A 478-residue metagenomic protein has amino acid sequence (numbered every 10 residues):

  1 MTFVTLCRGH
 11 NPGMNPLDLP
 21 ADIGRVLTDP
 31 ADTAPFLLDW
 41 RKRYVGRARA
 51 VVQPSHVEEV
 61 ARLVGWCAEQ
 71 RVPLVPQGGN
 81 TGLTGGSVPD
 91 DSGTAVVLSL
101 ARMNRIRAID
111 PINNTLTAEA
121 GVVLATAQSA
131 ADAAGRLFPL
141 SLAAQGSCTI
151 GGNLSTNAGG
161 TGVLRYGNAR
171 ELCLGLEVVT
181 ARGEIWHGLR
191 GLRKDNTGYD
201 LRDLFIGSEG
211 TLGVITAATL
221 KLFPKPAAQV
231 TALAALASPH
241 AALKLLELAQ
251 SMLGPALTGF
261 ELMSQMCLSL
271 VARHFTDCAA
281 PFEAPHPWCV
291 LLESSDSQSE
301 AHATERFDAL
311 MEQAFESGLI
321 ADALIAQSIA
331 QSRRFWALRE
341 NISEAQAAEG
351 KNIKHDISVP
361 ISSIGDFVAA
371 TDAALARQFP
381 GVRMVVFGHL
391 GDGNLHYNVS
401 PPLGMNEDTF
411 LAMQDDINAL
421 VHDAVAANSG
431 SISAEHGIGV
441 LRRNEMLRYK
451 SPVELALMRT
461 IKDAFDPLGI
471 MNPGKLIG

Functional and structural regions predicted by a protein language model:
F3-G65, G82-N114, A143, C267-A279 (+2 more regions): N-terminal flexible segment immediately upstream of the FAD-binding catalytic core in FAD-dependent oxidoreductases
L27-A34, L220-P224, L233-L236, L243-M413 (+2 more regions): C-terminal substrate-recognition/cap domain of FAD-linked oxidoreductases
C67, G210, Y397, D466: Conserved, mostly hydrophobic/aromatic
R105-G259, M471: FAD-binding subdomain of flavoenzyme oxidoreductases
E184, R443-G478: Activity-critical C-terminal alpha-helical subdomain
A426-I438, D463, P467-M471: Alpha-helix capping/hinge segments and adjacent helical runs
